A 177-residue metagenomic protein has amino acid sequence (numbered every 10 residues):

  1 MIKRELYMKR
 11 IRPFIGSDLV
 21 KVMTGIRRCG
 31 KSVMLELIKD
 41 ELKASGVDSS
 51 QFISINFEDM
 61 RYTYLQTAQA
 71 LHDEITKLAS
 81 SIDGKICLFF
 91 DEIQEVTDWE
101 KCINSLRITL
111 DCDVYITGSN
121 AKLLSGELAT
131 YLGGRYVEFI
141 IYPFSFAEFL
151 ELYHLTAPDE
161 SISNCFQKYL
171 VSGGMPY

Functional and structural regions predicted by a protein language model:
I2-G16: Pre-Walker A adenine-sensing motif
M23: Hydrophobic anchor at the beta1->P-loop junction of P-loop NTPases
R28: Walker A (P-loop) phosphate-binding loop of P-loop NTPases
K31: Conserved lysine of the Walker
M34, I38: Hydrophobic positions on the alpha1 helix immediately C-terminal to the Walker A/P-loop
I53-I86: Short glycine-rich substrate-engagement loop in P-loop NTPases that contacts/grips substrate
S80-W99: Conserved P-loop NTPase "ATPase switch" module shared by AAA+ and STAND
A121, G126-Y177: Interdomain motor-coupling "hinge/lid" segment immediately C-terminal to the ATP-binding subdomain of NTP-driven enzymes
